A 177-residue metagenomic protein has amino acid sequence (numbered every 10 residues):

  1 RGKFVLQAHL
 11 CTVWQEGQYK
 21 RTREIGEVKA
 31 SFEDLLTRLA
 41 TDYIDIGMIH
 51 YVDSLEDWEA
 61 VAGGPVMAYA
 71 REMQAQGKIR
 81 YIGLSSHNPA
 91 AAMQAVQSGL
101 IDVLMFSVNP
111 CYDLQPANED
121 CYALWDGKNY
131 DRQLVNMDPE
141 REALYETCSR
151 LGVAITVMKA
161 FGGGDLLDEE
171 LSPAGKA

Functional and structural regions predicted by a protein language model:
R1-A8, D42, A75: N-terminal binding-site loop/beta-alpha segment at the start of enzyme catalytic domains that lines or forms
L6-A8, D45-M48, L84-S85: Beta-strand segments within the central parallel beta-sheet cores of soluble alpha/beta enzyme folds
H9-C11, I49-H50, A160: Short loop/turn segments at strand-loop or loop-helix junctions that form parts of catalytic or ligand-binding pockets
L10-K29, L55-E59, L167-S172: Active-site mouth loops of central-metabolism enzymes
R23-A40, S86-Q94, K176: Short, acidic/polar
D34-W58: Active-site groove signature of glycoside hydrolases
V52-A177: Beta/alpha (TIM)-barrel catalytic core signal, keyed to glycine-rich beta->alpha loops juxtaposed to Asp/Glu that bind
